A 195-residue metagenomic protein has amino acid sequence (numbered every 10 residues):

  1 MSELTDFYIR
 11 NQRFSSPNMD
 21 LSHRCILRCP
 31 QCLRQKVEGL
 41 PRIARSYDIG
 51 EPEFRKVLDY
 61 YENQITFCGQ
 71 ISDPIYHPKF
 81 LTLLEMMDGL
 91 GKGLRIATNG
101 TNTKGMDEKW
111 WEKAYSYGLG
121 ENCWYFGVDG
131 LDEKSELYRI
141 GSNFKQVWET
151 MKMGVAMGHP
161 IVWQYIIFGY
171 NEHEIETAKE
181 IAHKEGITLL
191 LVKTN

Functional and structural regions predicted by a protein language model:
M1-C123, L137-K145, E149, E185 (+1 more regions): Conserved alpha-helical substructure of the radical SAM core
L27, E133, I161: Glycine-centered loop/turn positions within well-structured domains that cap or flank conserved ligand/cofactor-binding
Q35, M157, I181-T188: Phosphate/oxyanion-binding loops and surfaces in catalytic or ligand/nucleic-acid-binding neighborhoods
L94, T150-E174: Conserved strand-turn element in the central/C-terminal portion of the radical SAM core barrel that lines
W110, G169-H183: Catalytic cores of alpha/beta
G127-D132: A glycine-centered beta->alpha junction motif in the catalytic cores of kinase/phosphotransferase enzymes
Y170, L190-N195: Flexible glycine/acidic-rich beta-alpha junction loops that bind and position SAM and/or redox cofactors in anaerobic
